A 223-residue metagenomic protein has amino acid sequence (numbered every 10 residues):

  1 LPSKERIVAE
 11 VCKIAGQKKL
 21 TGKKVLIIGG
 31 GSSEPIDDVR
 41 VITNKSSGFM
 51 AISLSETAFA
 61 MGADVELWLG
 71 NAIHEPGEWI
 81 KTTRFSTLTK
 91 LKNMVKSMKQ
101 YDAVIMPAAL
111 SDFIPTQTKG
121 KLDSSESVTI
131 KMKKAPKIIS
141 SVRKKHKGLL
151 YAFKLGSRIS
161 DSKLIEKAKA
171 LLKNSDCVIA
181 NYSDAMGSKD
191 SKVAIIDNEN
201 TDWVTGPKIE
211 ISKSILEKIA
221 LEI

Functional and structural regions predicted by a protein language model:
L1-A15: Internal gly/pro-rich beta-alpha loop/helix module that stabilizes soluble enzyme cofactors or their anionic handles
L1-E5, N44-G48, I52, F85-L88 (+4 more regions): Electropositive phosphate-/nucleotide-binding environments in soluble metabolic enzymes
V11-G16, K99, L216-I223: Short, hydrophobic alpha-helical segments
Q17-T87: Glycine-rich phosphate/diphosphate-binding loop of Rossmann-like nucleotide-binding domains
I28, I36-F49, S125-K134, G156 (+1 more regions): Short, glycine-rich nucleotide/cofactor-binding loops
F59, D64-A194: Glycine-rich phosphate/dinucleotide-binding loop and adjoining beta-alpha-beta core of small-molecule
I196-N200: Short acidic-glycine loop/turn motifs at beta-strand connectors
D202-I223: Phosphate-binding loop/pocket of nucleotide- and phosphate-handling active sites
